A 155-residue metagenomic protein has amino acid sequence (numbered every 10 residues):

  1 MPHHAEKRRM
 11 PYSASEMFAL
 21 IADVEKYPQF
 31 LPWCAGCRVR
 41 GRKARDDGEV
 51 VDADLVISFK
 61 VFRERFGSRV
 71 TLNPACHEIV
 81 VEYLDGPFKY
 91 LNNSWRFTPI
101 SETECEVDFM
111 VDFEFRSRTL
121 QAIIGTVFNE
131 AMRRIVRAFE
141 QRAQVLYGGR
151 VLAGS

Functional and structural regions predicted by a protein language model:
M1-G48, E102, G149-S155: Hydrophobic ligand-binding cavity/cleft-lining segments
H3-R9, V50-D52, R65-G67, E78 (+2 more regions): Intrinsic-disorder/low-complexity, polar/charged segments enriched in Ser/Thr/Lys/Arg/Asp/Glu/Gln
E6-R8, C37-V39, G67-L72, N92-P99: Hydrophobic/aromatic beta-strand elements that line small-molecule binding cavities or substrate pockets in beta-rich
M10-A14, I57-V61, L72-P74, P87-K89 (+2 more regions): Beta-strand elements of well-folded, non-transmembrane domains
M17-F18, Y27, A53, V70 (+2 more regions): Hydrophobic pocket/interface hotspot
E25, F128, M132, V136-Y147: Short amphipathic alpha-helical signal-transduction/dimerization elements
V39-D85, A138, G154: Glycine-rich portal/gate segments that line the openings of hydrophobic small-molecule binding cavities
V80-R134: Beta-strand/loop substructures that line and gate deep hydrophobic ligand-binding cavities in soluble
